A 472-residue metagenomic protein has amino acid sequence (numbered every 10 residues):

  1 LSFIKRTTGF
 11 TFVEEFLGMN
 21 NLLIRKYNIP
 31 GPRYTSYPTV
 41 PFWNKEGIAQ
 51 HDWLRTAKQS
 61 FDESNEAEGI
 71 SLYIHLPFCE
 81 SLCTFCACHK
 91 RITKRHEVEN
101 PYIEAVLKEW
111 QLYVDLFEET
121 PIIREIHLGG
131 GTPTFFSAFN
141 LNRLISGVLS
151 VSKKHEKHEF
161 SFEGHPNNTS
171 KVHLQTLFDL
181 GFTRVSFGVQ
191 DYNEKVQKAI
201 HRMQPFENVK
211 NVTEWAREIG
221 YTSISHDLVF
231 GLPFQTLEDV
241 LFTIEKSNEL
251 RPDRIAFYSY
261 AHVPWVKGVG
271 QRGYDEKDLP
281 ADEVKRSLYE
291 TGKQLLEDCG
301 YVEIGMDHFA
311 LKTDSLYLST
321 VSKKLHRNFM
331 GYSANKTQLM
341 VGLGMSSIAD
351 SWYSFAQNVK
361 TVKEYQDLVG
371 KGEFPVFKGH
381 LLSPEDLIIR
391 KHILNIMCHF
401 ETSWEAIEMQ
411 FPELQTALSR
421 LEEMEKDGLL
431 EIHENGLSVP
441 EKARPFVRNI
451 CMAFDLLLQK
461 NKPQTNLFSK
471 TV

Functional and structural regions predicted by a protein language model:
S2-I70: Flexible, acidic/Gly-rich N-terminal and inter-domain linker regions that tether and position cofactor-handling modules
G69, I92-L116, I122-F411, T471: C-terminal scaffold of the Radical SAM
H75-K90: Local cysteine-cluster metal-coordination motifs and their immediate loop/turn environment, predominantly Fe-S cluster
C86, K391-I396, I450-C451: Short alpha-helical scaffolding segments that buttress acidic/His motifs in well-ordered protein cores
F411-E423: Short amphipathic alpha-helical interaction segments
K426-N435: A short, conserved structural fragment
G436-P440: Minor-groove-contacting beta-hairpin "wing" of winged helix-turn-helix DNA-binding domains
R444-V472: Short, amphipathic alpha-helical interaction segments positioned at domain boundaries
